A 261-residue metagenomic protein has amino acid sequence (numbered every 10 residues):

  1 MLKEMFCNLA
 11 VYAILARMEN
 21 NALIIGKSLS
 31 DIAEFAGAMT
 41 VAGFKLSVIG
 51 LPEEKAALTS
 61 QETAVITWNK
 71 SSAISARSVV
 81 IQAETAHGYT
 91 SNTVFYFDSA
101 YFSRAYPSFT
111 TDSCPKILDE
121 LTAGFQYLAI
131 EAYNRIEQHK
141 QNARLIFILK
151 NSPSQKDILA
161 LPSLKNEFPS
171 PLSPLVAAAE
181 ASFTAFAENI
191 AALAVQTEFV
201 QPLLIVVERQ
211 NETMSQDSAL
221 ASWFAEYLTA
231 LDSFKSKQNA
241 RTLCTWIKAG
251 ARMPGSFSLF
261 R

Functional and structural regions predicted by a protein language model:
F6-I49: Canonical Rossmann dinucleotide-binding motif of NAD(H)/NADP(H)-dependent dehydrogenases/reductases, specifically
G26, A100, A105-G124, N134-V195 (+1 more regions): Catalytic loop of short-chain dehydrogenase/reductase
D31-A33, E53-T59, Q155: Short, charged/polar "capping" segments at the starts of alpha-helices and the immediately preceding loops
G43-K45, I74-S113, S233-Q238: A glycine-rich helix->loop->beta "capping" turn within Rossmann-like NAD(P)(H)-dependent oxidoreductase domains
L46, A143, Q201-L204: Hydrophobic anchor at the start of a short beta-strand that flanks the dinucleotide cofactor-binding loop
S60-S78: Rossmann-fold cofactor-recognition segment
S75-S78, A123-E131: Conserved mid-core alpha-helix of short-chain dehydrogenase/reductase
A192-R261: C-terminal helical subdomain
